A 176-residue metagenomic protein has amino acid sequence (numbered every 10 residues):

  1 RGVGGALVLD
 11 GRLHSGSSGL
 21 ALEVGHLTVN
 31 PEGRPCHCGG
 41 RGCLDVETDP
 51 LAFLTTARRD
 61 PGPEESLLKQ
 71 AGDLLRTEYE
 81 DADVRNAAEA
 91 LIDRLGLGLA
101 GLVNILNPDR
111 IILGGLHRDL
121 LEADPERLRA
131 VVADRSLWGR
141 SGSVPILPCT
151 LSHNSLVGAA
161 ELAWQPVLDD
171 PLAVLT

Functional and structural regions predicted by a protein language model:
R1-A52, A159, V167-L175: Phosphate-binding/catalytic loop of phosphoryl-transfer enzymes
E32, L44-T176: ATP-binding/phosphotransfer module of carbohydrate and carboxylate kinases, centering on a glycine-rich
